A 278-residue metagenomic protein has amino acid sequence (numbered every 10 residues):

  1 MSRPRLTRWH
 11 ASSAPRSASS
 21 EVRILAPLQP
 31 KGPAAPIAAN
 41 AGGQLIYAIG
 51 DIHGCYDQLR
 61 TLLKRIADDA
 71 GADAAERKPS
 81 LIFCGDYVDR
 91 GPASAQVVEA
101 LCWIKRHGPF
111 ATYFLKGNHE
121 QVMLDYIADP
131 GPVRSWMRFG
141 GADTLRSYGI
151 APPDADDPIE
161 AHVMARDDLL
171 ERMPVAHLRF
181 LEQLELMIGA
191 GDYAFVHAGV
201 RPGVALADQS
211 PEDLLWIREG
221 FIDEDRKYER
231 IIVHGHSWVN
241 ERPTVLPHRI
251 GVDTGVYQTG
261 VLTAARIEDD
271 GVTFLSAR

Functional and structural regions predicted by a protein language model:
S2-R278: Feature recognizes metal-dependent phosphohydrolase scaffolds
